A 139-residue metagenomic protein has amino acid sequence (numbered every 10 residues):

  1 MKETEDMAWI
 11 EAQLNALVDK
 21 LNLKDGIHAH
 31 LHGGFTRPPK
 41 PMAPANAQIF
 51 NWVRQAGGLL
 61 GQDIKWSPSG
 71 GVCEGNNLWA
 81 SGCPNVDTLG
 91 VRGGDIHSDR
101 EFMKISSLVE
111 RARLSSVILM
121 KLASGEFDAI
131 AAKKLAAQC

Functional and structural regions predicted by a protein language model:
M1-C139: Metal-dependent amide/peptide-bond hydrolase catalytic core, centered on the "pita-bread" metallohydrolase fold
